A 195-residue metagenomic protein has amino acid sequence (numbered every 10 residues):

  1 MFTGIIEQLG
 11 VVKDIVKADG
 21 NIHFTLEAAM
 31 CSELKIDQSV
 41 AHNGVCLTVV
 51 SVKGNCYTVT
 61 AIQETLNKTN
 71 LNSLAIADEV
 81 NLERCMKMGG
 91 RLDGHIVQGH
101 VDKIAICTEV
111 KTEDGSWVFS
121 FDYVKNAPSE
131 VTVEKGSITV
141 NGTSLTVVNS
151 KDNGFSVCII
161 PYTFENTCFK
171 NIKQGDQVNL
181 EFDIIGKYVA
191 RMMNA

Functional and structural regions predicted by a protein language model:
M1-A195: Conserved loop->alpha-helix
